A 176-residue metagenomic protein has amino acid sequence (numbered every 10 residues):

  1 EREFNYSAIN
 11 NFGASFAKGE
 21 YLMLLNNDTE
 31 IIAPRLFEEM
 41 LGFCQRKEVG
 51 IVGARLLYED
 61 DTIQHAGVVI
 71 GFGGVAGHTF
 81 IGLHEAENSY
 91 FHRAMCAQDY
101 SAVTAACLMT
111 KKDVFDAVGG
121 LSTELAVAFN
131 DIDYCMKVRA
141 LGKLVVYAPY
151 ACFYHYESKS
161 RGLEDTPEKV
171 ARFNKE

Functional and structural regions predicted by a protein language model:
R2-A8, A14-A17, I32, V127-A128: A short, glycine-/small-residue-rich helix N-cap motif at loop->alpha-helix starts within glycosyltransferase
N5-I9, S15, G71-D113, A117: A recurrent flexible, glycine/aromatic-enriched loop bordering the glycosyltransferase active site that acts as
G19, K47-V49, K143: Short, high-confidence coil segments that cap the C-terminus of an alpha-helix and link into the following beta-strand
L22: Short aromatic/hydrophobic "clamp" motif used to bind/position activated sugar donors
L25-D28, S122: Active-site acidic Asp-centered loop
T29-V75: Conserved donor NDP-sugar-binding/catalytic core segment of glycosyltransferases
L36-M40, A94-G119, T123-C152: A short, conserved alpha-helix in the catalytic core of glycosyltransferases
L57-D60, M136-E176: Active-site-adjacent helix/loop segment of glycosyltransferases that harbors family-specific signature motifs
